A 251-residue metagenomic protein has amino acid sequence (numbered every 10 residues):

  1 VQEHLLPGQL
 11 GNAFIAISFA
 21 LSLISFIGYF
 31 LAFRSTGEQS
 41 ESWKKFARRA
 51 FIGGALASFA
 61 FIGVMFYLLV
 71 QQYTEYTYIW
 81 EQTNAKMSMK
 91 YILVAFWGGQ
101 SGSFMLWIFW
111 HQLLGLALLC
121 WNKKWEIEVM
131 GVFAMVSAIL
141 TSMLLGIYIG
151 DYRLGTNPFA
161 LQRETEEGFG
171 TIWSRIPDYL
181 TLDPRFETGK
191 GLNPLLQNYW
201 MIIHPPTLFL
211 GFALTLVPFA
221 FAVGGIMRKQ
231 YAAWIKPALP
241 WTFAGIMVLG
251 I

Functional and structural regions predicted by a protein language model:
V1-I251: Polytopic transmembrane helical bundles with strong interfacial aromatic enrichment
